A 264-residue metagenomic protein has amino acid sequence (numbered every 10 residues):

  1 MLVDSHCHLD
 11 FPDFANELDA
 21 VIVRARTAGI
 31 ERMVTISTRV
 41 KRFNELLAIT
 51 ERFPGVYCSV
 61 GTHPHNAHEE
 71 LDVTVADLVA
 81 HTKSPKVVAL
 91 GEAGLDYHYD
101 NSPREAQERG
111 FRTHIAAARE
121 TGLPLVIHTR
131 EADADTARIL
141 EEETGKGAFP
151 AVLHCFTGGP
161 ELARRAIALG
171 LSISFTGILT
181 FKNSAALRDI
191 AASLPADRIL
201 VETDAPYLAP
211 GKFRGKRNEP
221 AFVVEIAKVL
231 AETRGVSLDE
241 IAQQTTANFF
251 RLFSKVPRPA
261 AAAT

Functional and structural regions predicted by a protein language model:
M1-T264: Mid-domain alpha/beta scaffold segments of enzyme catalytic cores
